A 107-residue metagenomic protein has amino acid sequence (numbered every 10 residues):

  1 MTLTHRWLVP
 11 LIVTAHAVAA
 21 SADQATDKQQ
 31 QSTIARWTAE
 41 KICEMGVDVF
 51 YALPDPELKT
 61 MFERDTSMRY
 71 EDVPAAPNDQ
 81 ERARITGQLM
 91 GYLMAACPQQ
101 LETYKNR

Functional and structural regions predicted by a protein language model:
M1-L8: Bacterial N-terminal signal peptides that target proteins for export
T4, S21-D23: Hydrophobic membrane-targeting and insertion signals
A15-A20: N-terminal signal peptide c-region/cleavage motif recognized by signal peptidases
D23-D72: Short N-proximal segments of mature Sec-exported proteins
L53-R107: Compact alpha-helical subdomains of small soluble proteins
